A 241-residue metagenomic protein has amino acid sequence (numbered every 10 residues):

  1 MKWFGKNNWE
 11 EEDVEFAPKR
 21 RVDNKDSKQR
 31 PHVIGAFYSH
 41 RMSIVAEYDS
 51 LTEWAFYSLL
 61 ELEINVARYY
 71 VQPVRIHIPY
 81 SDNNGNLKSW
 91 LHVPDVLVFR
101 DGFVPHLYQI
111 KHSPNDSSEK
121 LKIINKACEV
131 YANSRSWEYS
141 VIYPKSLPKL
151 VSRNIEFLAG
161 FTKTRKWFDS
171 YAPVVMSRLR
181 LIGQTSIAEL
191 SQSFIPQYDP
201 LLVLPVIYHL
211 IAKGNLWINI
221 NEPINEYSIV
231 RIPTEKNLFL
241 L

Functional and structural regions predicted by a protein language model:
M1-L241: Electrostatic, structured charged patches in enzyme active sites and in nucleic-acid/phosphate-binding
